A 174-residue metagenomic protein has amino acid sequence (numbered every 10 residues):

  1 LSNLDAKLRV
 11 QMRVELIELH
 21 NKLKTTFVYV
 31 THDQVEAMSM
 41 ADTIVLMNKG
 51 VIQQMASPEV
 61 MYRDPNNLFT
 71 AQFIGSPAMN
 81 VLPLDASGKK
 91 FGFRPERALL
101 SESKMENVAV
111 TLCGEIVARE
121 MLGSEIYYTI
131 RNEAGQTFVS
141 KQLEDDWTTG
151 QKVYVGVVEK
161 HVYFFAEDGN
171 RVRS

Functional and structural regions predicted by a protein language model:
L1-N66: ABC ATPase nucleotide-binding domains
L4, Q11, D64, Q72-F73 (+2 more regions): Residues that scaffold the ATP/ADP-binding catalytic core of kinase and kinase-like folds
Q11, D33, A71, V110 (+1 more regions): Short glycine- and Lys/Arg-enriched binding-loop motifs that mark or flank ligand-binding interfaces
F27-Y29, Y62, F69, F73 (+3 more regions): Aromatic side chains
Q34-V35, N67-L68, M79, G123 (+1 more regions): Alpha-helix N-cap/helix-start and coil->helix boundary motif
V51, Q72, S76, S124: Gly/Ser/Thr-rich helix-start
S57-G88: ABC transporter nucleotide-binding domain
P77, G88-S174: Non-catalytic connector elements of ABC transporters
